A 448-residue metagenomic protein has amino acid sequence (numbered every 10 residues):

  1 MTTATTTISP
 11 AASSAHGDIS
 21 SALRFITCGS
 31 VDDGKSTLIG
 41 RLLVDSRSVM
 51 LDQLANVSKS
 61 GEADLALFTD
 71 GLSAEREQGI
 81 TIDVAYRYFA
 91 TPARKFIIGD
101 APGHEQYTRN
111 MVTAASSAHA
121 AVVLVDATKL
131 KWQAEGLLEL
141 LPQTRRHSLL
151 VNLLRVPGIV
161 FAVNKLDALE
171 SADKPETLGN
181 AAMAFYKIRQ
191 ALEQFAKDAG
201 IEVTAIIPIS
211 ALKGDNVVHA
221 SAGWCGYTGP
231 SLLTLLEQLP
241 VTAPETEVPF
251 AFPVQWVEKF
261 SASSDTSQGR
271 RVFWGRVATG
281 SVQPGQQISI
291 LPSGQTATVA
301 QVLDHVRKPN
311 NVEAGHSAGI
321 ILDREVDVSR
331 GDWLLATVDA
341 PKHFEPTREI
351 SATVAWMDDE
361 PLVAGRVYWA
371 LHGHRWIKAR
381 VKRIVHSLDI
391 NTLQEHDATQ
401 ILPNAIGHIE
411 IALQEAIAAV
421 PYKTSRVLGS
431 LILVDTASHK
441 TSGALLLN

Functional and structural regions predicted by a protein language model:
T2-T37, T91-P92, S261-N448: C-terminal effector/interaction modules appended to NTPase cores
S9-R109, A118-K131: P-loop NTPase switch module centered on the Walker A-proximal segment
A22, R94-F96, A101-Q106, S116-Y186: Conserved Switch II/interswitch segment of TRAFAC-class P-loop GTPases
D32, L38, V57, G79 (+12 more regions): Residue-level signature of catalytic and energy-coupling elements of molecular machines, predominantly ATP/GTP-dependent
L38-L42, Q53-N56, N110, Q143-L150 (+3 more regions): Alpha-helical scaffold elements adjacent to nucleotide-binding pockets in ATP/GTP-utilizing enzyme cores
L67-I82, W132-Q133, F195-T204, E237-F250 (+6 more regions): Active-site phosphate-binding and catalytic loops of NTP-dependent enzymes
P157, A168-P249, E258: Canonical P-loop GTPase G-domain recognition
L232-L235, V254, A278, S289: RecA-like helicase/translocase P-loop NTPase motor core
